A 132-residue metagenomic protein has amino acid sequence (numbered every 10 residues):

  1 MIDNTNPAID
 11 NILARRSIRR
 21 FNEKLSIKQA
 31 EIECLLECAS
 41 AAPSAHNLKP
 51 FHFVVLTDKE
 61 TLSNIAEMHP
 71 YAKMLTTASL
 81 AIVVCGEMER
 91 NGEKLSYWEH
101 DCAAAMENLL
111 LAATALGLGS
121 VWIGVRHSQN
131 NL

Functional and structural regions predicted by a protein language model:
M1-L80: N-terminal amphipathic, basic helical "cap/leader" segment at the start of enzyme domains
L13-K24, E87-E99: A short, flexible low-complexity segment enriched in Lys/Arg and Gly/Pro that occurs in N-terminal basic tails
A39, N91-L132: Small-aliphatic-rich amphipathic alpha-helix that forms the alpha element of a beta-alpha
P43, Y71-A72, G86-E89, G117: Short, intrinsically disordered/low-complexity patches at protein termini and at juxtamembrane boundaries
D58-S63, M88-N91, S128: Short, charged/polar surface micro-motifs in flexible loops or helix N-caps
A81-C85: Active-site-flanking beta-strand signature of metal-NTP-handling nucleotidyl enzymes and homologous cyclase-like
